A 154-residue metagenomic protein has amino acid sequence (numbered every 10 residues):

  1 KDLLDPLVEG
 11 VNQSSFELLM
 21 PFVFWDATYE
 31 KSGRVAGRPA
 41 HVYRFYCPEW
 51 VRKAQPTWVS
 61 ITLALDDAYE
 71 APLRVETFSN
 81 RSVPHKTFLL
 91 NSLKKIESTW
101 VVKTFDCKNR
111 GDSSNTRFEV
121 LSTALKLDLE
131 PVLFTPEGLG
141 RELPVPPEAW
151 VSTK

Functional and structural regions predicted by a protein language model:
K1-V59, S79-N80, E137-K154: Flexible, processing/modification-adjacent segments and terminal tails in exported/periplasmic/extracellular proteins
Q13-D26, I61, A68-Y69, W100 (+3 more regions): Generic detector of bulky aromatic hydrophobic side chains
G33, L65-D66, F78, K94: Hydrophobic alpha-helical segments, especially N-terminal targeting/anchoring helices
A36-R44, Y69-V75, T99-F105: Short, hydrophobic/aromatic-rich segments at coil-to-beta transitions
A40, S79-K154: Non-transmembrane domains of secretory- and envelope-associated proteins
Y46-P48, D66, K108, L121: Solvent-exposed residues in well-ordered beta-strands and their adjoining turns, especially edge/terminal strands
P56-V75, E119-L133: A short, surface-exposed beta-strand/turn
